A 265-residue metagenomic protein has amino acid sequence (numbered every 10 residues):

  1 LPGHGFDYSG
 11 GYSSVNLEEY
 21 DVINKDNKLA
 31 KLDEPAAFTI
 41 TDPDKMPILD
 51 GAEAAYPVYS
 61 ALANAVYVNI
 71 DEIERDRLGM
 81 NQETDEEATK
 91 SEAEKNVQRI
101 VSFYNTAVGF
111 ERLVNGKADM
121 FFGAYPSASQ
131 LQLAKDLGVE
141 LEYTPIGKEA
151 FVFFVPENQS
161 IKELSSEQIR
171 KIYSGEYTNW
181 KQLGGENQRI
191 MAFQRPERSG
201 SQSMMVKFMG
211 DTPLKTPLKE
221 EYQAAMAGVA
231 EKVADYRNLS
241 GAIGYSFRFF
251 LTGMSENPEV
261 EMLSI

Functional and structural regions predicted by a protein language model:
L1-E149, V155-I265: Exported/periplasmic ABC-transporter solute-binding proteins
